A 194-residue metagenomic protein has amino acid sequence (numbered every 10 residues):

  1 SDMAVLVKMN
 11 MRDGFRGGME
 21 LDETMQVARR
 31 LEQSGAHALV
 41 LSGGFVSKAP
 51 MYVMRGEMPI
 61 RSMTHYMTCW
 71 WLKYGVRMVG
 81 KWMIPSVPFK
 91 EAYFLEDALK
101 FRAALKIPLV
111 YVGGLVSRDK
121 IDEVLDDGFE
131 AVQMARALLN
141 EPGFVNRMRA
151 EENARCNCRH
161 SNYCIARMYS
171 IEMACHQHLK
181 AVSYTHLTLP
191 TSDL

Functional and structural regions predicted by a protein language model:
S1-L95, A104: Alpha/beta enzyme core
V5-V7, L39-L41, L109-V112, V132-M134: Hydrophobic faces of well-ordered beta-strands that scaffold small-molecule active sites in alpha/beta enzyme cores
K8-R12, P108-D119: Glycine-rich beta-to-alpha transition loops that act as phosphate-gripper elements at the mouths of alpha/beta enzyme
S34-A36, L105-I107, D126-V132: Glycine-enriched alpha-helix->loop->beta-strand junction motifs that scaffold or abut catalytic
V116-G128: Catalytic cores of alpha/beta
G128-R147: Glycine-rich phosphate-binding active-site loops on the catalytic face of alpha/beta enzymes
C158-C164, C175: Short cysteine clusters
T185-T191: Conserved small/polar residues in nucleotide/adenosyl-binding loops
